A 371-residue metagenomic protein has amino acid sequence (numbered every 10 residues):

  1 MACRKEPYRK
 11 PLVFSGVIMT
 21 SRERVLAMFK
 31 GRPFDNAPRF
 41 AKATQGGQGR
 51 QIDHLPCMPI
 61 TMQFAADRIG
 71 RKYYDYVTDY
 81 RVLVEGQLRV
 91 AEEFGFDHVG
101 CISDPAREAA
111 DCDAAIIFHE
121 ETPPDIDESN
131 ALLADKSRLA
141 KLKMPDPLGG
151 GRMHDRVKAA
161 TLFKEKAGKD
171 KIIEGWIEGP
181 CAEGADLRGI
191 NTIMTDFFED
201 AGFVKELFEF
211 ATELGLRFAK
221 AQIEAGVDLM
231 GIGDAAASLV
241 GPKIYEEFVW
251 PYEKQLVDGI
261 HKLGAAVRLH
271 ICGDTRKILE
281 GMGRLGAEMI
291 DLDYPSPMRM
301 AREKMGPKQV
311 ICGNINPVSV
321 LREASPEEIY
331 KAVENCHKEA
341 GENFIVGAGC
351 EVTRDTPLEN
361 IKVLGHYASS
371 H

Functional and structural regions predicted by a protein language model:
Y8, L12-R39, G47-A65, R71-Y76 (+5 more regions): Active-site loop segments of alpha/beta catalytic cores
Q87-I116: Glycine-rich, N-terminal phosphate-binding loop and its surrounding beta-alpha-beta segment
A131: A short, conserved, highly charged catalytic patch centered on acidic carboxylates
A134-M144: Acidic/polar active-site rim loop that often engages polyanionic ligands
